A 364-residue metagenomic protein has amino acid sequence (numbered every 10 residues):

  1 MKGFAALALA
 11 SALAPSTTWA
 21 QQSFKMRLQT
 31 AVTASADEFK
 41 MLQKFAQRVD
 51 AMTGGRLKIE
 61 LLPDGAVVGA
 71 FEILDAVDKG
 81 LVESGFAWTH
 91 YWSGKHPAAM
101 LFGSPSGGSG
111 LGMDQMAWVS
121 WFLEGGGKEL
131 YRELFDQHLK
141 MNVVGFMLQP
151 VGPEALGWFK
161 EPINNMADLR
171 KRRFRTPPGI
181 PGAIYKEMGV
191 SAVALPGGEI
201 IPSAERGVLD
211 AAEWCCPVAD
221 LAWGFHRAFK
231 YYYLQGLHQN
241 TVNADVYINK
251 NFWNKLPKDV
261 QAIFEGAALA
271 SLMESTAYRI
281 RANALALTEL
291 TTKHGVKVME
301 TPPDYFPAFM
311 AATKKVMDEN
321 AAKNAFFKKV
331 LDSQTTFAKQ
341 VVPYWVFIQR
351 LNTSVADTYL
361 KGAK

Functional and structural regions predicted by a protein language model:
M1-G3: N-terminal export leaders
A5, Q21-W118, D136-K364: N-terminal secretory/targeting leader peptides
A5-L13: Hydrophobic helical h-region of N-terminal Sec-dependent signal peptides in bacterial secretory/periplasmic proteins
A14-A20: Sec/Tat signal peptide C-region and signal peptidase I cleavage site
A117-G126: A short acidic, glycine-rich active-site loop that binds or catalyzes chemistry on phosphate/adenosine moieties
G126-K140: Hinge/lid segment of periplasmic solute-binding proteins
